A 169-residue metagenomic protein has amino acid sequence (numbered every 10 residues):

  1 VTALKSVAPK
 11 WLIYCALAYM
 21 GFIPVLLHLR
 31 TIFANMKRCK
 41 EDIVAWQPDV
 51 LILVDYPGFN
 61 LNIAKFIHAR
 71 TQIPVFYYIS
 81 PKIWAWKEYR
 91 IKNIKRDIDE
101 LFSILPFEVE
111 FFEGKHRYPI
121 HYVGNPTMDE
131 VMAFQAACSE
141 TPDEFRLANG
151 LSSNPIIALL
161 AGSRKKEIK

Functional and structural regions predicted by a protein language model:
V1-R146, L151, L160-I168: Active-site and donor-binding regions of nucleotide-sugar-utilizing enzymes
P155-I156: Nucleotide donor/acceptor-binding cores
